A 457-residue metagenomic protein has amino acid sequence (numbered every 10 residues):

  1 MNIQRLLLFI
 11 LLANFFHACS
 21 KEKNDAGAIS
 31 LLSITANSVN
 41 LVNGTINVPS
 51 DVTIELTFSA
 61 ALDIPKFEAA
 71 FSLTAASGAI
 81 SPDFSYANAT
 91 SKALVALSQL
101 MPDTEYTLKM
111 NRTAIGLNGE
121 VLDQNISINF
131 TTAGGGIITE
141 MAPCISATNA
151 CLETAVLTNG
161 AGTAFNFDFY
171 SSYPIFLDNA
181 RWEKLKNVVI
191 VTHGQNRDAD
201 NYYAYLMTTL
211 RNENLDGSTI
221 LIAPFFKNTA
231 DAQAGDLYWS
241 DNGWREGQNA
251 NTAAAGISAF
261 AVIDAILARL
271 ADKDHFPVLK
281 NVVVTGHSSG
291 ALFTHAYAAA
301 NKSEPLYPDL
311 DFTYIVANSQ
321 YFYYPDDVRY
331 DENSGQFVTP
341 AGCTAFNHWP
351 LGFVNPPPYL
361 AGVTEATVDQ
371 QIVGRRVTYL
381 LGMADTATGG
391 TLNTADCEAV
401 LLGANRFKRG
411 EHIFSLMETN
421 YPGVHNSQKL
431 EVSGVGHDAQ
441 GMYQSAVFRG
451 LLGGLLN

Functional and structural regions predicted by a protein language model:
C19-N37, A133-V188, N196, D200-L210 (+9 more regions): A domain-start/cap signature at the N-terminus of enzymes
G27-G135: Acidic, low-complexity Ser/Thr/Gly/Pro-rich repeat segments typical of extracellular/periplasmic and surface-exposed
H193-R197, Q320: Active-site glycine-rich loops that stabilize anionic/oxyanionic intermediates across multiple enzyme folds
W239-H275: Alpha/beta-hydrolase active-site loop
G286, G290: Gly/Ala-rich beta-loop-alpha elbow adjacent to hydrolase catalytic centers
A291-E304: Short glycine-enriched nucleophile-adjacent loop and the immediately C-terminal alpha-helix near the catalytic center
F312-R406, G410-E411, S415-T419: The feature captures the conserved acid-bearing segment of alpha/beta-hydrolase catalytic domains
L380, T394-A395, F414-N457: C-terminal catalytic histidine-bearing segment of alpha/beta-hydrolase fold enzymes
